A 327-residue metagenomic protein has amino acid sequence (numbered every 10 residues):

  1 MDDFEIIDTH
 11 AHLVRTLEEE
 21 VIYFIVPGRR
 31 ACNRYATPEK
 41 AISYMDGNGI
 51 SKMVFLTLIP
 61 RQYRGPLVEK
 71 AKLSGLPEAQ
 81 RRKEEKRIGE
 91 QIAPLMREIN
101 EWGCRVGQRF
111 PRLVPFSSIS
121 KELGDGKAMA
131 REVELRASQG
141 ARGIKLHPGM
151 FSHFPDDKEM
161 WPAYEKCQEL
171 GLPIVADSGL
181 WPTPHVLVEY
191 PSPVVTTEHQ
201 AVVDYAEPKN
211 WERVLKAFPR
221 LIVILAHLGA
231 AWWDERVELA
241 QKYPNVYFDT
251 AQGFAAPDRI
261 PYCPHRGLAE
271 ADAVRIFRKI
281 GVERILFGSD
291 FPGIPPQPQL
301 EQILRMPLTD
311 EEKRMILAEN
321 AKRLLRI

Functional and structural regions predicted by a protein language model:
M1-H12, E18-K52, R131, L135 (+3 more regions): Mid-to-C-terminal alpha-helical segments outside catalytic/metal-binding sites
I7-A11, M53-F55, V114-I119, I144-L146 (+4 more regions): Hydrophobic faces of well-ordered beta-strands that scaffold small-molecule active sites in alpha/beta enzyme cores
R15-A36, P66-E90, W181-E198, P244 (+1 more regions): Active-site gating loops and adjacent loop-to-helix segments of metal-dependent hydrolytic enzymes
V26-V68, E78-R87, R112-I119, R142-G143 (+1 more regions): Divalent metal-dependent hydrolysis catalytic cores, especially in the metallo-beta-lactamase
R30-A36, R61-R64, I92-L95, K121-A128 (+4 more regions): Acidic-and-aromatic substrate-binding clefts and catalytic sites of carbohydrate-active enzymes
I42-G49, N100-R112, R131-A141, P162-E169 (+3 more regions): Acidic (Asp/Glu)-rich catalytic clusters
E69-S192, Q200-V202: Active-site gating/metal-coordination segments in enzymes
A206-R213, I222-I327: H/E-rich (His + Asp/Glu) clusters that bind or coordinate divalent metals
